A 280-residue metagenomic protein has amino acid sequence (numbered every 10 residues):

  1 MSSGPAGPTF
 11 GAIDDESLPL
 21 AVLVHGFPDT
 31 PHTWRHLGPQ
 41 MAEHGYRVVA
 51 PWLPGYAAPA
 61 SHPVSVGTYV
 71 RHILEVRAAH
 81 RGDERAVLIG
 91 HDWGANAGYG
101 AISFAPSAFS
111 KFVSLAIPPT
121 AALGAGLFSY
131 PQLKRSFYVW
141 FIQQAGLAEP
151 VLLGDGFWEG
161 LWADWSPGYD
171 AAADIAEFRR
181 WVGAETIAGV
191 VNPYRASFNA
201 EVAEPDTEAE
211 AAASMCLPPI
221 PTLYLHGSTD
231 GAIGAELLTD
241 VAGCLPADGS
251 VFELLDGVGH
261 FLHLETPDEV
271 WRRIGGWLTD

Functional and structural regions predicted by a protein language model:
S3-I13: A short loop-to-beta-strand scaffold at the N-terminal edge of the catalytic core in hydrolase folds
F10-A12, L20, H32-T33, R47-V49 (+4 more regions): Flexible "cap/lid" subdomain of the alpha/beta-hydrolase fold that forms the substrate-access gate
L18-H25: Short beta-strand element of the alpha/beta-hydrolase
G26-D29, D92: Active-site glycine-rich loops that stabilize anionic/oxyanionic intermediates across multiple enzyme folds
H36-Y46: A short, Lys/Arg-enriched amphipathic alpha-helix followed by its capping loop at the start of a domain
V258-P267, W271: Catalytic histidine-centered segment of alpha/beta-hydrolase-like enzymes
D280: Alpha/beta-hydrolase-fold serine-hydrolase catalytic core, especially in secreted/extracellular enzymes
